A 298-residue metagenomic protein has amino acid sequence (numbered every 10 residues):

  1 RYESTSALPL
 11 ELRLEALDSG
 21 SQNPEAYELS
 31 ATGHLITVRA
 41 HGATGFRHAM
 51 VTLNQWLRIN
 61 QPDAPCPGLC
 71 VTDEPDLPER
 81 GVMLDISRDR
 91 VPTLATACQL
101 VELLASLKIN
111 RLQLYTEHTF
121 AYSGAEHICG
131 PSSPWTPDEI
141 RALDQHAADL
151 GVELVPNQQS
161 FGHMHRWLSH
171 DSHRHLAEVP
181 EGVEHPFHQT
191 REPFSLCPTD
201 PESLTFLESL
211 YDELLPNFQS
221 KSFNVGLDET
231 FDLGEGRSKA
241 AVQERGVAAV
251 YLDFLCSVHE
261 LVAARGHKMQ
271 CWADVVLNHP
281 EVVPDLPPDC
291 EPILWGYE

Functional and structural regions predicted by a protein language model:
R1-R80: Contiguous, structured surface segment used for ligand recognition
E15, H41, D85-S87, W295: Structured loops at beta-to-helix junctions and adjacent beta-edge loops in soluble globular domains
S30, P75-D76, N217-F218, P284-P287: Extracellular/periplasmic catalytic domains that process cell-envelope and extracellular macromolecules
A43, T119, V276: Short, glycine/serine-rich, charged loops/turns that create anion-binding and catalytic segments at active sites
A64-L69, S209-L210, V275-E281: Alpha-helical scaffolding within the catalytic cores of extracellular/periplasmic polymer-degrading hydrolases
L77-A273, E291-I293: Substrate-binding cleft of carbohydrate-active enzyme catalytic domains
M269-E298: Substrate-binding cleft/loops of secretory-pathway carbohydrate-active enzymes
